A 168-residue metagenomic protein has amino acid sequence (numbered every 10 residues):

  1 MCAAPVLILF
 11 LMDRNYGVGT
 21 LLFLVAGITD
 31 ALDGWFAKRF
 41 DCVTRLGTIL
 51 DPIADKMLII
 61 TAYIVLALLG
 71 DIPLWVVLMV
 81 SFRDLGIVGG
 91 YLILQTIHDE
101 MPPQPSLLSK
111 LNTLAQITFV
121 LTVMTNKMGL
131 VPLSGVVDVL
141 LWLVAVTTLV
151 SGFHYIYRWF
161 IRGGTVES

Functional and structural regions predicted by a protein language model:
M1-S168: Alpha-helical transmembrane bundles and membrane-interface segments of multipass inner-membrane proteins
